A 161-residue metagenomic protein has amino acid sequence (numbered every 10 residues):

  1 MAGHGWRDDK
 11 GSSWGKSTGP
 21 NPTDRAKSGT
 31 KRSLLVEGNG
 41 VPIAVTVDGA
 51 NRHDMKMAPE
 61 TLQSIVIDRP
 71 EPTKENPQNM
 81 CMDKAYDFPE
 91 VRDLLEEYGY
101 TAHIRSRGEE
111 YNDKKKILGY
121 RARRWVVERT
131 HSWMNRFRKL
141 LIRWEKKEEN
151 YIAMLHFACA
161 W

Functional and structural regions predicted by a protein language model:
M1-P22, V36-E37: Active-site- or DNA-interface-adjacent structural scaffold in DNA-acting proteins
G5, L34-L35, G40, A58 (+5 more regions): Mobile genetic element proteins and their domesticated derivatives, centered on retroelements and DNA transposons
D9-K10, G49-H53, V66, A85-P89 (+1 more regions): Short, catalytically relevant binding-site loops at active-site mouths
R25-K31: Short, flexible loop/turn motifs enriched in small residues
T46-E71: Active-site beta-loop-alpha junctions of metal-dependent nucleic acid enzymes, especially the RNase H-like/DDE
P70-E148: Helix-centered, glycine/charged polyanion-binding patches within enzymatic domains that contact phosphate-containing
N150-W161: Charged alpha-helix within mobile-element recombinases
